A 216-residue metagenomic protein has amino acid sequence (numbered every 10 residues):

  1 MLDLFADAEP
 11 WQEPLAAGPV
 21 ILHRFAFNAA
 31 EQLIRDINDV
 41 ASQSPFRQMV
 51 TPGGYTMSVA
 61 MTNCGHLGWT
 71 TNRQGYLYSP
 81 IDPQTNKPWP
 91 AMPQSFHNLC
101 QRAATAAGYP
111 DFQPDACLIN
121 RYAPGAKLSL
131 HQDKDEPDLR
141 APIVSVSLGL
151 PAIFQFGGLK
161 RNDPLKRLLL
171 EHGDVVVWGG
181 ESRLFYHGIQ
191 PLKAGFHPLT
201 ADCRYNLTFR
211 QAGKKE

Functional and structural regions predicted by a protein language model:
M1-E216: Non-heme Fe(II) oxygenase metal-center motifs and adjacent flexible, charged/small-residue loops
